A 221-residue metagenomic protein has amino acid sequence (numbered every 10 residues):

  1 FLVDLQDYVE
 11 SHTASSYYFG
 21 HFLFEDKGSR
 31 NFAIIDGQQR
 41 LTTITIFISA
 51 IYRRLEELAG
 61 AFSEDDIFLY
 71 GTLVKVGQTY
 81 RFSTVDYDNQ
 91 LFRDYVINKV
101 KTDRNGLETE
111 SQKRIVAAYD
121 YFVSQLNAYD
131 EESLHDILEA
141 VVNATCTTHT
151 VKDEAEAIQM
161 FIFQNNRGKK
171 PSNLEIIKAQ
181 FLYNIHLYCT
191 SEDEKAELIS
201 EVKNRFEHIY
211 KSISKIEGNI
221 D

Functional and structural regions predicted by a protein language model:
F1-D221: Covalent nucleotidyltransferase
